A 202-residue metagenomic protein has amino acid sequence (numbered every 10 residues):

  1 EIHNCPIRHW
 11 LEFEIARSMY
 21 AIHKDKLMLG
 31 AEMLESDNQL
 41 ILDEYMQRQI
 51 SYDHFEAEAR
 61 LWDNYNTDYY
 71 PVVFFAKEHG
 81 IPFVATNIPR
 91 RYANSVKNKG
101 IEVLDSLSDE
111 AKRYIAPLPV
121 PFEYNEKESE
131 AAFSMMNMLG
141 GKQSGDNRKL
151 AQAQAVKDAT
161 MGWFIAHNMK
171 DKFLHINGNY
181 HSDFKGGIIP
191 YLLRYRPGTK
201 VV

Functional and structural regions predicted by a protein language model:
I2, M28-G30, A76, K172-N177: Beta-strand elements within well-structured catalytic alpha/beta cores of enzymes that handle phosphate/sulfate esters
I2-C5, L34-N38, P89-A93, N179-D183: Solvent-exposed loop/turn segments at secondary-structure junctions within structured extracellular/periplasmic domains
I2-I22: Zymogen propeptides
R8-L11, Q39-D43, S95-K97, F184-I189: A short acidic (Asp/Glu
R17-K24, F74-I81, L193, P197: Sec-exported extracytoplasmic/periplasmic mature domains
L27-M28, M33, Q39-N168: A substrate-binding/cap region within the structured catalytic cores of diverse enzymes
K149, A153, K172-F184, K200-V202: Glycine-rich anion-binding loop/nest that anchors nucleotide
T160-A166, H181-V202: C-terminal regions of proteins
